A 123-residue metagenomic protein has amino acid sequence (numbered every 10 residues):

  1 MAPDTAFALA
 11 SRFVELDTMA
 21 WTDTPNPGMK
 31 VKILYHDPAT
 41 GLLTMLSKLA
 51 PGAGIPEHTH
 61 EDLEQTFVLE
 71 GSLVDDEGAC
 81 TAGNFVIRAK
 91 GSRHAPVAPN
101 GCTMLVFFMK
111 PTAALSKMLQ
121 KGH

Functional and structural regions predicted by a protein language model:
M1-T40, K121-H123: A short, N-terminal "cap"/entry segment at the start of jelly-roll beta-barrel domains of the cupin/DSBH fold
V31-I33, T44-K48, Q65, F85-I87 (+1 more regions): Conserved hydrophobic/aromatic beta-strand scaffold that supports enzyme active sites
A39-G41, A50-A53, V74, P111-A113: Short, charged/polar surface micro-motifs in flexible loops or helix N-caps
P51, T59-D75: Glycine- and acidic-residue-biased ligand/ion/polar-headgroup-sensing regions
G54, N84-F85, T103: Residue-level marker of beta-strand positions
D75-A95: Short acidic-glycine-tyrosine-enriched beta hairpin
K90-L115: Ligand-binding loop in jelly-roll beta-barrel domains
